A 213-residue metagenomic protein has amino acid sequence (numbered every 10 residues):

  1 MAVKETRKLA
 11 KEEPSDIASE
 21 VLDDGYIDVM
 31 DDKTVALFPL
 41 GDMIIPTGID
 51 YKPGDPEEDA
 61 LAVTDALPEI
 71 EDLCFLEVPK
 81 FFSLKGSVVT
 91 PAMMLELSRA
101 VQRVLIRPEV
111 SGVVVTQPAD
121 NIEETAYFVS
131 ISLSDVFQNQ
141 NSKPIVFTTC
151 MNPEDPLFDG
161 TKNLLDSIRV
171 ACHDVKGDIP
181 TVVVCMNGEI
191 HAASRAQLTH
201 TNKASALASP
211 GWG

Functional and structural regions predicted by a protein language model:
A2-G213: Active-site histidine-anchored catalytic micro-motif
